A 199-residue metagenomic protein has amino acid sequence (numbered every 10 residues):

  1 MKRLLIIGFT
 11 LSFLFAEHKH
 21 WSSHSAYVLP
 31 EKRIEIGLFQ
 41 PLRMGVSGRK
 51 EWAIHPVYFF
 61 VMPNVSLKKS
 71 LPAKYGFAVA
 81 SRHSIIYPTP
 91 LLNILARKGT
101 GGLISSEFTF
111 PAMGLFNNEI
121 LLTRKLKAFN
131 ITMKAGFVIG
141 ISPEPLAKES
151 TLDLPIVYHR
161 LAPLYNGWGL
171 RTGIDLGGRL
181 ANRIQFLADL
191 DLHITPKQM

Functional and structural regions predicted by a protein language model:
R3-F13: Sec-dependent N-terminal signal peptides
I6-G8, A26, K32, M44 (+5 more regions): Generic marker of residues within folded, mature protein domains
F15-E35: Outer-membrane beta-barrel biogenesis signature
S23, L67-K68, L92-T100, P143-L152 (+1 more regions): Outer-membrane beta-barrel translocator domains and adjoining extracellular loop/strand segments of Gram-negative
V28-L42, V46-F59, V65-L67, L71 (+4 more regions): Transmembrane beta-strand segments that form the barrel wall of outer-membrane beta-barrel proteins
P56-F60, N64-I139: Gram-negative (and chloroplast) outer-membrane scaffold detector with strong preference for beta-barrel transmembrane
F110-M199: Outer-membrane beta-barrel transmembrane domain signature
